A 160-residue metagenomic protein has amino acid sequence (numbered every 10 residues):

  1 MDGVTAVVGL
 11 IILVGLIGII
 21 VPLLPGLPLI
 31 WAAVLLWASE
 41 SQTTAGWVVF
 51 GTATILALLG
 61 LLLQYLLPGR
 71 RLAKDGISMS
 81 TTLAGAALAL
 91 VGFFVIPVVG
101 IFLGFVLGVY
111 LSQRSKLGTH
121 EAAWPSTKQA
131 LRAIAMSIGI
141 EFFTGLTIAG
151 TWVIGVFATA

Functional and structural regions predicted by a protein language model:
I12-L29, L88-V98: Transmembrane alpha-helix interface/packing and boundary motifs in multi-pass membrane proteins, characterized by
L13-I19, L35-S39, L58, L90-V91 (+1 more regions): Alpha-helical transmembrane segments of multipass membrane proteins
L29-A45, L88-F93, L107-K116: Interfacial segments of multi-pass membrane proteins
V48, T52-F93: Helix-adjacent hinge/juxtasegments
L62, F93-R114, G118, I138: Mid-bilayer segments of alpha-helical transmembrane spans in multi-pass integral membrane proteins that mediate
R70-I77, E121-Q129: Short amphipathic alpha-helical coupling elements at transmembrane boundaries
F94-I96, Q129-F143: Individual transmembrane alpha-helices with interfacial aromatic-anchor signatures
I148-A160: Juxtamembrane boundary at the C-terminal end of a transmembrane helix
